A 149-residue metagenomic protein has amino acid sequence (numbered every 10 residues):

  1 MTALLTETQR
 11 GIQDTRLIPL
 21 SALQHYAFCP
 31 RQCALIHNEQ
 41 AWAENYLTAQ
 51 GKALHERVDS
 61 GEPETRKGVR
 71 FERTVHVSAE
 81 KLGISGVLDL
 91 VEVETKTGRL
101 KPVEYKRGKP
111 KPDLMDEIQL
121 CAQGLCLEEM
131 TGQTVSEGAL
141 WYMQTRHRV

Functional and structural regions predicted by a protein language model:
M1-P102, K106-R107, I118: Metal-dependent nuclease catalytic cores that hydrolyze phosphodiester bonds in DNA/RNA, characterized by
K109-D113: Acidic, metal-coordinating catalytic cores used for nucleic-acid/nucleotide bond scission and strand-transfer chemistry
M115-A139: Metal-dependent nuclease catalytic cores in nucleic-acid-processing enzymes, especially RNase H-like/related
T145-V149: Domain-level recognition of nuclease-like catalytic cores that cleave nucleotide substrates
